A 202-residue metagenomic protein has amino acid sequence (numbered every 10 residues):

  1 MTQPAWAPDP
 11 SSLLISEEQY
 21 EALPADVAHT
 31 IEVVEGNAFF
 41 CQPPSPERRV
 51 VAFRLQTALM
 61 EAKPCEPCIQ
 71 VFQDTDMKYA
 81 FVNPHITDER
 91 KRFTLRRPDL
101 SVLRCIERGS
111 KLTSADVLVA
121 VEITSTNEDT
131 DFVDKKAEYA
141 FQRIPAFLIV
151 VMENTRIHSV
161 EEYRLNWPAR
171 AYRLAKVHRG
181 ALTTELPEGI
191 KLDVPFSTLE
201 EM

Functional and structural regions predicted by a protein language model:
M1-M202: Gly/Pro/Ser/Thr-rich low-complexity, intrinsically disordered segments predominantly at protein N-termini
